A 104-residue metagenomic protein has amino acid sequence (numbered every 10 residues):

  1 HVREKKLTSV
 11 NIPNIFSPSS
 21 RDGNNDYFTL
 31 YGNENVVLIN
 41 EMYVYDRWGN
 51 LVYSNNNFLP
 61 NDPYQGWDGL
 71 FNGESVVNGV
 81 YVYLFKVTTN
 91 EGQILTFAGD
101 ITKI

Functional and structural regions predicted by a protein language model:
H1-I104: Short loop/turn motifs at secondary-structure boundaries
